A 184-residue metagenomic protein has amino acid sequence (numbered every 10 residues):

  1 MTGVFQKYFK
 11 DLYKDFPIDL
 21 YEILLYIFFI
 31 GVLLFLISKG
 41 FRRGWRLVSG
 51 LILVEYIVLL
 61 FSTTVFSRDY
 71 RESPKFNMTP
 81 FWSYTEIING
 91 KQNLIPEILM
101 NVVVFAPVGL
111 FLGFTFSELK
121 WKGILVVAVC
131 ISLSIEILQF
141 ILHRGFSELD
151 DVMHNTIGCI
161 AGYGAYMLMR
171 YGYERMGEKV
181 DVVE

Functional and structural regions predicted by a protein language model:
M1-R144, L149, M167-E184: Bulky hydrophobic segments
